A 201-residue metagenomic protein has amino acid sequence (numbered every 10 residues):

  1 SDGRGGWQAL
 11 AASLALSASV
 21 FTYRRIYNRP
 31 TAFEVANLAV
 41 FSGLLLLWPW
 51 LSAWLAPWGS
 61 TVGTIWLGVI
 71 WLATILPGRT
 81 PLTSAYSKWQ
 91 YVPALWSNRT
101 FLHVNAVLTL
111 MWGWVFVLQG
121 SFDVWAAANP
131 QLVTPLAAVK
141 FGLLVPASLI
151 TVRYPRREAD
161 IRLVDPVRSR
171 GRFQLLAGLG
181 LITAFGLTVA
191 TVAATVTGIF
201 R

Functional and structural regions predicted by a protein language model:
D2-A15: Structural signature of hydrophobic alpha-helical transmembrane segments
S17-R29, T151: C-terminal ends of transmembrane helices
I26-P30, P49-P57, P130-T134: Membrane-interface helix caps and helix-loop-helix hairpins in membrane proteins
R29-S42, P57-W66: Cytoplasmic-side transmembrane-helix entry/capping segments in multi-pass membrane proteins
L51-V104: Membrane-proximal helix-loop-helix units in multi-pass membrane proteins
Q90-W114, L132, R162-L175: Membrane-helix boundary/juxtamembrane motif in polytopic membrane proteins
G113-Q131, L187-F200: Alpha-helical transmembrane segments and their membrane-interface junctions in multi-pass membrane proteins
L132-R172: Alpha-helical transmembrane segments and their immediate juxtamembrane interface regions
